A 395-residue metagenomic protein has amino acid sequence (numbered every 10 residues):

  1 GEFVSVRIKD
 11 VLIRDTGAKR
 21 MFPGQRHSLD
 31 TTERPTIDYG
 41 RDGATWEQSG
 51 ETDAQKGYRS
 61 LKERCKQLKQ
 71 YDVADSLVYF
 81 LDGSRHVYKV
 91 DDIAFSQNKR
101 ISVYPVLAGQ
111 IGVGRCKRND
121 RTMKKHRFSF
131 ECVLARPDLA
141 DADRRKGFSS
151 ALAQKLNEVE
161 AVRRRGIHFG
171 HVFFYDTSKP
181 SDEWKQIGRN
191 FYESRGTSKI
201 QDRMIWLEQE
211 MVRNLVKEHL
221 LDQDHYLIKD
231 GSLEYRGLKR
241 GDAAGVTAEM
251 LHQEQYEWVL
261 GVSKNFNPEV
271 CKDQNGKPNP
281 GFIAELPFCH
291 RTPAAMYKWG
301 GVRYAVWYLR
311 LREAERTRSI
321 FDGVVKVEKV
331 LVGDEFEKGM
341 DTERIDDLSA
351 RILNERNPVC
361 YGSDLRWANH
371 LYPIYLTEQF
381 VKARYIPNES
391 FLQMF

Functional and structural regions predicted by a protein language model:
E2-K56, L61-D72, S76, Y88-I93 (+1 more regions): Long, contiguous domain-sized segments
Y79-L81: Short hydrophobic beta-strand that contains or immediately precedes a catalytic carboxylate
R85: Active-site-adjacent structural elements in enzyme catalytic domains
D91-K117, A243-G245: A short alpha/beta connector and helix-capping loop motif
